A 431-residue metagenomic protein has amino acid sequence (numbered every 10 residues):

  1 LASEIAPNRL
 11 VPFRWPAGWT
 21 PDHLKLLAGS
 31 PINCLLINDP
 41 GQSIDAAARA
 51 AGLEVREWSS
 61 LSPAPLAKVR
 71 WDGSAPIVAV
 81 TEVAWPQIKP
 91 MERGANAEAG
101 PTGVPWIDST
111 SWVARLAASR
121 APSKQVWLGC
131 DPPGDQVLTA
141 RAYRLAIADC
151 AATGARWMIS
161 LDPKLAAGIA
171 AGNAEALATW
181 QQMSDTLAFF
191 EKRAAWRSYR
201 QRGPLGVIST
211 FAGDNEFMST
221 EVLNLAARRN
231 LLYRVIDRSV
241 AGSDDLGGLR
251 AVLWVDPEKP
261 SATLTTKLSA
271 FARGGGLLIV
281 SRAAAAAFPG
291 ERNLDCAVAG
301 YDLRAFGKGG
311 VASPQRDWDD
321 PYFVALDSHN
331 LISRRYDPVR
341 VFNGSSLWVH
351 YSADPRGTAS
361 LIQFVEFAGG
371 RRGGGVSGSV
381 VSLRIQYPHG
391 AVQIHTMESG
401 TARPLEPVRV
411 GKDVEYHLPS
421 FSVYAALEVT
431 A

Functional and structural regions predicted by a protein language model:
L1-P257, A262-R273, I279-R292, V298-D320 (+1 more regions): Glycan-processing catalytic domains of CAZymes
Q201-R229, K267-S269, S345-P388: Carbohydrate-binding surface patches
I279, V410-A431: C-terminal beta-strand-rich structural cap/linker in extracellular carbohydrate-active enzymes
R292-S352, R356-S360, A368-G373: An acidic, glycine-rich "communication" segment
L361, Q393, E415-H417: General beta-strand recognition
V380-A402: Solvent-exposed beta-hairpin/edge-strand motifs
T401-V410: Short, surface-exposed loop motifs enriched in S/T, G, D/E and P with embedded aromatic residues
